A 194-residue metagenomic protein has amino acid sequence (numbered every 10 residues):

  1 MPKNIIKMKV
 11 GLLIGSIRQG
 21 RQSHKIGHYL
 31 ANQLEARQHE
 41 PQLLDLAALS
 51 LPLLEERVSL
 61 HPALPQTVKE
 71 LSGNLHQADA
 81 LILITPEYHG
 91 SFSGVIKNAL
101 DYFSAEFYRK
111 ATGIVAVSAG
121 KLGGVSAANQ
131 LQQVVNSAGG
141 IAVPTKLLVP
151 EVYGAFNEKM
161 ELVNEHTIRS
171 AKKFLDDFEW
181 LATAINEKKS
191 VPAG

Functional and structural regions predicted by a protein language model:
M1-N98, E158-G194: N-terminal beta1-alpha1-beta2 submodule of the flavodoxin-like/Rossmannoid cofactor-binding fold
D45-A48, V58, S104, L147 (+1 more regions): Short, small-residue-rich loop/turn micro-motifs
A63-G139: Helix-loop-strand module that forms the ligand-binding subsite of alpha/beta enzymes
Y108-G194: FMN-binding flavodoxin-like domain, especially the glycine-rich phosphate-binding loop
